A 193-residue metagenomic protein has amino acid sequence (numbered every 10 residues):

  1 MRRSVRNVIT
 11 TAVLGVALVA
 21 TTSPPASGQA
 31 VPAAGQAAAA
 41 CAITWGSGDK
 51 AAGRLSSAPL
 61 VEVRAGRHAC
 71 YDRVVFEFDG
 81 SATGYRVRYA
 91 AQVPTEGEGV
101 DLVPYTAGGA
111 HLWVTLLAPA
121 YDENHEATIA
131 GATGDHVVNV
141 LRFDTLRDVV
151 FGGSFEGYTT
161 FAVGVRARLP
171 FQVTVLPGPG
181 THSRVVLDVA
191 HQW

Functional and structural regions predicted by a protein language model:
M1-A30: Secretory targeting and sorting signals
Q29-W193: Short linear recognition/processing motifs and adjacent strand/loop elements at protein termini and domain edges
